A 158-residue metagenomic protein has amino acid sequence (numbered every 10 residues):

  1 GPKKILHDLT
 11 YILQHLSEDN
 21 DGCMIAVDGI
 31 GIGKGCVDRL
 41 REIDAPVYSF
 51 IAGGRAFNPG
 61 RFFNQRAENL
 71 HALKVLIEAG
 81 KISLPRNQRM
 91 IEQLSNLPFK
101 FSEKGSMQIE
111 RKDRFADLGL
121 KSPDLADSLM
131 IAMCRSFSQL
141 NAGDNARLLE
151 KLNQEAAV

Functional and structural regions predicted by a protein language model:
G1-S106, K151-V158: Mg2+-dependent endonuclease catalytic cores in nucleic-acid-processing enzymes, primarily RNase H-like
K100-V158: Acidic two-metal-ion nuclease catalytic site recognized across multiple nuclease folds, prominently DnaQ/RNase D-T
